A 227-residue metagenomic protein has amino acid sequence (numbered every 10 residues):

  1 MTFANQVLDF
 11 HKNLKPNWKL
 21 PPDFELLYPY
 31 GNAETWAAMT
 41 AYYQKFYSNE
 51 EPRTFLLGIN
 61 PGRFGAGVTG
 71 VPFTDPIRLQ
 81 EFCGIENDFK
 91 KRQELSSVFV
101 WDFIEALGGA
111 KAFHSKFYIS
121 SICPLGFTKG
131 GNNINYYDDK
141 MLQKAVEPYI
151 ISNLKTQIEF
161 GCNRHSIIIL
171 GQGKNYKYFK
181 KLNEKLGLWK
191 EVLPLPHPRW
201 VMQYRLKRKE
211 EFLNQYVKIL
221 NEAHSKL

Functional and structural regions predicted by a protein language model:
T2-S166, G173-K181, L186, P194 (+2 more regions): A polyanion-binding, active-site-adjacent surface
K190: BZIP DNA-binding basic region
H197: Active-site glycine-centered loops adjacent to acidic/histidine catalytic or metal-binding residues that shape
